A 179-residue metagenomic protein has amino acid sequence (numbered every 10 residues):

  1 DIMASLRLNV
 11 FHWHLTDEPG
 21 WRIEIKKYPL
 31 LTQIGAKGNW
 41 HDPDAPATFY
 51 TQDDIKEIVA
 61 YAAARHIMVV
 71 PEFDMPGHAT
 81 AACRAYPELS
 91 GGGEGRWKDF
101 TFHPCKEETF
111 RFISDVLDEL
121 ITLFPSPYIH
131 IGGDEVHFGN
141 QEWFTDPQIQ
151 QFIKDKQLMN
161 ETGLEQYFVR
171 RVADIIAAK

Functional and structural regions predicted by a protein language model:
D1-K179: Substrate-binding cleft of carbohydrate-active enzyme catalytic domains
